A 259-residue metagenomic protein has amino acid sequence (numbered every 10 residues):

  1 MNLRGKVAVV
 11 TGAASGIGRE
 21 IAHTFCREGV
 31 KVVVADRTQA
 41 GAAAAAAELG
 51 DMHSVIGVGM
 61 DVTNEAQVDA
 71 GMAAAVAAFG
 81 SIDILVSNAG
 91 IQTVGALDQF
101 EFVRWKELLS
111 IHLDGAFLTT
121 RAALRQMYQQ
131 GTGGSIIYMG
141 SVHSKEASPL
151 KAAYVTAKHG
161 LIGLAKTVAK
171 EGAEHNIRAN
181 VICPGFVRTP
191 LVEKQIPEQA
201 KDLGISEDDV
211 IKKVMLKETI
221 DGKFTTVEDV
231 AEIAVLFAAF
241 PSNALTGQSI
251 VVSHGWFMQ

Functional and structural regions predicted by a protein language model:
N2, F79, F117-L118, D221-V252 (+1 more regions): C-terminal substrate-recognition "lid" of short-chain dehydrogenase/reductases
L3-V33: Canonical Rossmann dinucleotide-binding motif of NAD(H)/NADP(H)-dependent dehydrogenases/reductases, specifically
V86, A173-R178, L245-G247: Short, small/polar-rich loop/turn modules that mediate ligand/substrate recognition or access, typified
A96-L97, E101-L109, M215: Substrate-binding pocket helix/loop in short-chain dehydrogenase/reductase
T120, A157, A165: Active-site helix of classical SDR
R125, K170-E174, N243: Alpha-helical segment proximal to the catalytic Tyr-Lys
S141: Residue(s) in the substrate-gating loop at a strand-loop-helix junction that position the organic substrate next
